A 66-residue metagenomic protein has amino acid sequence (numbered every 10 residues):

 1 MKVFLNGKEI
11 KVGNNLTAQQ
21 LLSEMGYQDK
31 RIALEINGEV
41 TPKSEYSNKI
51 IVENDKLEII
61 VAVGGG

Functional and structural regions predicted by a protein language model:
F4, K11-S47, I60: Compact, glycine-rich, soluble single-domain proteins
G7, N54-L57: Loop/turn positions that initiate beta-strands
V63-G66: Short, charged beta-turn/beta-strand-edge "cap" motif at the junction between a beta-strand and an adjacent loop
